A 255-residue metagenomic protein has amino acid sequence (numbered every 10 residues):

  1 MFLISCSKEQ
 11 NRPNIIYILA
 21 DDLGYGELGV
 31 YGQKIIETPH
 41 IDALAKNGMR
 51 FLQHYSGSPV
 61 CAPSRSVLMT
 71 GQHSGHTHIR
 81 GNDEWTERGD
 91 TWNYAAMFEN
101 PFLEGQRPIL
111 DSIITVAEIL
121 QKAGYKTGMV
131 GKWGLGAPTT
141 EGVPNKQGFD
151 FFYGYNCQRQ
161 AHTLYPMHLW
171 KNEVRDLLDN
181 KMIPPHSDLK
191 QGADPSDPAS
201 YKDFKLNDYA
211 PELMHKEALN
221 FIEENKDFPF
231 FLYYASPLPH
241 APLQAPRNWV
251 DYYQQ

Functional and structural regions predicted by a protein language model:
M1-S5: Hydrophobic h-region of N-terminal signal peptides that target proteins for export in Gram-negative bacteria
C6-Q255: Formylglycine-dependent sulfatase
